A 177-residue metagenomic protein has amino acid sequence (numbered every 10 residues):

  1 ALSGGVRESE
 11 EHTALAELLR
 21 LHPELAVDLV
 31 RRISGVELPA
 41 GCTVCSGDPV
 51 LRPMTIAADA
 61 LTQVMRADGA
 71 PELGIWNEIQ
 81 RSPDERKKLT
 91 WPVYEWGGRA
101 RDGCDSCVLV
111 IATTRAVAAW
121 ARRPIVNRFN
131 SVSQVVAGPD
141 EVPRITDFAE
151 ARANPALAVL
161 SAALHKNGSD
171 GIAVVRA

Functional and structural regions predicted by a protein language model:
A1-A177: Conserved single-residue anchors adjacent to enzymatic active/cofactor-binding motifs
